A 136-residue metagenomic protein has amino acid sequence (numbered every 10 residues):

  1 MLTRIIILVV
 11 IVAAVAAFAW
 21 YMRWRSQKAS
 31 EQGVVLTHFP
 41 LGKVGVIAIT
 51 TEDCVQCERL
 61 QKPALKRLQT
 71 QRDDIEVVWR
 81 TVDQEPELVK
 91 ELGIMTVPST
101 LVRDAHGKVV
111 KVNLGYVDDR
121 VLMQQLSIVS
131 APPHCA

Functional and structural regions predicted by a protein language model:
M1-Q32: N-terminal targeting signals for export/organelle localization
K28-E31, R80, L92: Chalcogenol-based redox active-site neighborhoods
T37-K66: Local sequence-structure signature of Cys/Sec-based thiol-disulfide redox active-site neighborhoods
H38, E91-L92: Short amphipathic alpha-helix with an adjacent loop that forms part of the alpha/beta core around
L65-I75: Short helix-loop-beta junction
D73-P86: Thiol-based oxidoreductase modules, predominantly thioredoxin-like and allied folds used for disulfide exchange
L92-L101: Structural micro-motif
V102-A136: Non-catalytic, surface beta->alpha helical segment in thiol-disulfide oxidoreductase systems
